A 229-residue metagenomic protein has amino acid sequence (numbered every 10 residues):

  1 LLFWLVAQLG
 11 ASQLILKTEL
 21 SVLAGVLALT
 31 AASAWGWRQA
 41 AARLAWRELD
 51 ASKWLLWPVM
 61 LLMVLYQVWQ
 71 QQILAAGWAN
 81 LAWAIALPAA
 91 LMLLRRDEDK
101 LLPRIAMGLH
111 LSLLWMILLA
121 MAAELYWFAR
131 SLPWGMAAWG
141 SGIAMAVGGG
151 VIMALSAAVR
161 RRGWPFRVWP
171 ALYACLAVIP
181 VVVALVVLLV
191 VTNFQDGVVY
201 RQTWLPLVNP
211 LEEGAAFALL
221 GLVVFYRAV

Functional and structural regions predicted by a protein language model:
L1-V229: Alpha-helical transmembrane segments of multi-pass membrane proteins
